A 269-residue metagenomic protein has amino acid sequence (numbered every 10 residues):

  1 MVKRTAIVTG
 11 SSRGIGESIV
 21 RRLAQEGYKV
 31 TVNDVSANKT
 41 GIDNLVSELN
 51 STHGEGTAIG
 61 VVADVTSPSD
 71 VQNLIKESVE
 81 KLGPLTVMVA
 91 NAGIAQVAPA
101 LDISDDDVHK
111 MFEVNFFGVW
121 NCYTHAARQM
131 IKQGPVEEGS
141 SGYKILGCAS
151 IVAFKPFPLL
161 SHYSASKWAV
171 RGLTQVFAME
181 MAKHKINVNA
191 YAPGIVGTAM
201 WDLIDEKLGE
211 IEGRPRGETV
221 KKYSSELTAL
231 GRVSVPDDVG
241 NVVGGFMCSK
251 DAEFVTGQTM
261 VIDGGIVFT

Functional and structural regions predicted by a protein language model:
S12-R13: Conserved glycine-rich cofactor-binding loop
P99-A100, D107-F112, S224: Substrate-binding pocket helix/loop in short-chain dehydrogenase/reductase
Y123, S166, T174: Active-site helix of classical SDR
R128, M179-E180, E253: Alpha-helical segment proximal to the catalytic Tyr-Lys
S150: Residue(s) in the substrate-gating loop at a strand-loop-helix junction that position the organic substrate next
K155, R232, G244-G245, K250-D251 (+1 more regions): Short C-terminal tail/terminal secondary-structure segment of NAD(P)H-dependent dehydrogenase/reductase domains
A182, N187, V255-G257: Short, small/polar-rich loop/turn modules that mediate ligand/substrate recognition or access, typified
